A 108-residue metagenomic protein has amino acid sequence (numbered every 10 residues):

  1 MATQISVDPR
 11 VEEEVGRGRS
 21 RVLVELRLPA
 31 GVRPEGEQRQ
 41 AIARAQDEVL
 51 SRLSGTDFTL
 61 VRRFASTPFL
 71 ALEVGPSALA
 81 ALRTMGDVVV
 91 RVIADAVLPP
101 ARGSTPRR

Functional and structural regions predicted by a protein language model:
M1-R108: Autoinhibitory N-terminal propeptides
